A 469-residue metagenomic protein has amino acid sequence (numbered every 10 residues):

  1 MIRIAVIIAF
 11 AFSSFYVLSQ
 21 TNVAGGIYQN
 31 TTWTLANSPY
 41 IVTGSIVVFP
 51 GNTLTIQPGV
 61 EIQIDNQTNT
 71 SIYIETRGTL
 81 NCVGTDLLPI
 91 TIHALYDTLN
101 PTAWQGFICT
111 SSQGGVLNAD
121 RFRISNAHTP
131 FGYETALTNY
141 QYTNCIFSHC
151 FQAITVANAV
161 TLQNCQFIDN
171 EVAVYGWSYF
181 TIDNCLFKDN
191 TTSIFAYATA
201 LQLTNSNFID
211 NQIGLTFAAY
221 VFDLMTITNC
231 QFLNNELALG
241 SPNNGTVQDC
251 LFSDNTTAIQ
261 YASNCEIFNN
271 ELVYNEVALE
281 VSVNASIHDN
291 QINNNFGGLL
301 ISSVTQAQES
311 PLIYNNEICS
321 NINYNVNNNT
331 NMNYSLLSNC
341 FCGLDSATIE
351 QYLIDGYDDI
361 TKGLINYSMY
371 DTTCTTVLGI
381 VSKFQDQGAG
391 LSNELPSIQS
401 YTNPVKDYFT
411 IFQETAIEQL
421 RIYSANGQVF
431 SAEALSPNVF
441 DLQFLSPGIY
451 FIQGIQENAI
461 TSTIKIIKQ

Functional and structural regions predicted by a protein language model:
M1-N22, I380, N403: Bacterial Sec-dependent N-terminal signal peptides
I8-F12, I27, F384-Q385, F409 (+1 more regions): N-terminal regions of proteins, emphasizing targeting and processing segments when present
F12-V17, D386, I411, Q453: Generic detector of N-terminal low-structure segments
Q20-V377: Beta-strand/loop edge motif enriched in small/polar residues
T34, T43, Q57, H93 (+5 more regions): Residue-level detector of conserved, well-ordered beta-strand and adjacent loop positions that form binding/recognition
D371-G390: Low-complexity, Pro/Thr/Ser/Gly/Ala-rich linker/spacer regions in secreted, extracellular modular proteins
G390-Q469: C-terminal outer-membrane/trafficking sorting elements
